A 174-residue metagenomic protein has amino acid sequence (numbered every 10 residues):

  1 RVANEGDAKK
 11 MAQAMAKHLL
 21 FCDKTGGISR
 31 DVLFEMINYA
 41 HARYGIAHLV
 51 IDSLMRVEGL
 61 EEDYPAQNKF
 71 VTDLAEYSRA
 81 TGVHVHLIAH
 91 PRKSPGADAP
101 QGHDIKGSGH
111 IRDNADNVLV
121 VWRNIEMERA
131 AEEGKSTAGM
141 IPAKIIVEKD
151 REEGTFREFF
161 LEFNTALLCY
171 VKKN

Functional and structural regions predicted by a protein language model:
R1, L20-G27, V57-N68, P95-H103: Flexible beta-alpha connector loops of hexameric P-loop NTPases
R1-G45, G59, E158-F160: Cytosolic-facing regulatory segments adjacent to core modules
N4-D7, S29-L33, V50, D63-D73 (+2 more regions): Helical mechanochemical/support elements of P-loop NTPase systems and associated helical scaffolds
Q13-L19, S53-R56, R92-P95: Short acidic (Asp/Glu) and glycine-rich catalytic loops that position anionic groups and cofactors
V32-F34, Y39-Y44, Y64, Y77 (+2 more regions): Sequence-level detector for tyrosine residue identity
I46-H84: Helical hairpin unit composed of two closely spaced alpha helices linked by a short loop
K69-N174: Phosphate-binding/switch region of NTP-binding enzymes
